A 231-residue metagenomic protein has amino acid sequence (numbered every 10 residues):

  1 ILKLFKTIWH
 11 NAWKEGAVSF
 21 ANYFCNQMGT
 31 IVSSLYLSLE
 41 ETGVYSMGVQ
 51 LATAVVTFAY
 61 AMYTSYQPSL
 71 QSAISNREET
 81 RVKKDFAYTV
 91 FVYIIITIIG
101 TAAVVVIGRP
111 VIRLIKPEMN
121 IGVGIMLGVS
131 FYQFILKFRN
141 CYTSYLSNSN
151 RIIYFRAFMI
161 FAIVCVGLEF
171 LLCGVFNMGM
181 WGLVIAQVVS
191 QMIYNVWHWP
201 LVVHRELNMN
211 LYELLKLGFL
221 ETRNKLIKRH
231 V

Functional and structural regions predicted by a protein language model:
I1-N26, R77-R81, R205-H230: Interhelical loop/hinge segments that connect adjacent transmembrane helices in multipass membrane
F5, W9, E78-I95, A102-I107: Interfacial transmembrane-helix starts/ends
K14, G29-I31, G43-Y60, F91-V92 (+1 more regions): Alpha-helical transmembrane segments of polytopic membrane transporters and translocases
L39-Q50, A54, V123-M126, V184: Small-residue hotspots at the loop-to-helix junctions and early N-terminal turns of transmembrane alpha-helices
G48, T53-R77, N148: Helix-loop junctions and terminal segments of transmembrane helices in multi-pass membrane transport/translocation
E79-T80, A87, V105-F134: Interfacial segments at transmembrane-helix termini and the short loops linking adjacent helices
G108, I112, G122-M126, N150-I153 (+4 more regions): Membrane-interface helix-loop junctions in multi-pass transport and translocation proteins
L127, F131-I160: Membrane-interface junctions at transmembrane-helix termini in multi-pass inner-membrane proteins
